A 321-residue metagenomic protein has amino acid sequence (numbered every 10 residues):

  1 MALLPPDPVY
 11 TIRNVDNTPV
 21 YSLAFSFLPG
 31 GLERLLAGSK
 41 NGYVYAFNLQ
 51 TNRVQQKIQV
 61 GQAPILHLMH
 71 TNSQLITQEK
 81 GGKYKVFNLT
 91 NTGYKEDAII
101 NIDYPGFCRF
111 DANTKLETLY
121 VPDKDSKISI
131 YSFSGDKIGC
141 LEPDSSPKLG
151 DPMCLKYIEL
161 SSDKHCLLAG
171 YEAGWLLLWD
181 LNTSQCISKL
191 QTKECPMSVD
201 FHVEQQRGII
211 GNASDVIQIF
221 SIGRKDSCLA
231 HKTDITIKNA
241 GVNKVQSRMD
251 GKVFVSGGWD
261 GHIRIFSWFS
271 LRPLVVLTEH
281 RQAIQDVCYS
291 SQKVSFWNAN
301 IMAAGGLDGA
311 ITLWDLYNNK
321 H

Functional and structural regions predicted by a protein language model:
M1-T18, T51: A short helix->beta-strand "capping" segment at the edge of beta-propeller domains
I12-G42: Beta-strand-rich domains and repeat architectures in extracellular enzymes and scaffolds, especially beta-propellers
I12-V20, I58-I65, I100-F107, P143-P152 (+4 more regions): WD40/WD-repeat beta-propeller blade N-cap
T18-Y21, N41-Y45, A63, G81-K85 (+8 more regions): Short coil/turn segments within WD40 beta-propeller repeats
L23-L32, L68-S73, D111-E117, C154-K164 (+7 more regions): Loop/turn segments within WD40 beta-propeller blades
L35-S39, L75-E79, L119-D123, L167-Y171 (+4 more regions): Conserved beta-strand element within WD40/beta-propeller blades
L49-N52, L89-T92, S132-D136, L181-S184 (+3 more regions): Short loop/turn segments that connect beta-strands within beta-propeller blades
Q285-H321: Blade-level signature of beta-propeller repeat domains, shared across WD40, Kelch, NHL, RCC1 and BNR/Asp-box propellers
